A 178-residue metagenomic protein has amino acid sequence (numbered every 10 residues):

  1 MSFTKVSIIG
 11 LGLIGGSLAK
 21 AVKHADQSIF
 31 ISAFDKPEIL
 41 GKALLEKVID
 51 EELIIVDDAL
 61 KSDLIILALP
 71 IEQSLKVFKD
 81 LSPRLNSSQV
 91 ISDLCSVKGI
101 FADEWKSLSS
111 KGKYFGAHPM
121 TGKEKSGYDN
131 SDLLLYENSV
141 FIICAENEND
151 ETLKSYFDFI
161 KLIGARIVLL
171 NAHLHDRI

Functional and structural regions predicted by a protein language model:
M1-I55, A59: NAD(P)+-binding Rossmann beta1-loop-alpha1 motif at the extreme N-terminus of oxidoreductases
F3-K5, S88, N138: Phosphate-coordination loops involved in phosphoryl transfer and adenosine-cofactor binding
K5, F30, K113, V140 (+1 more regions): Residues at the starts of beta-strands that form the adenosine-phosphate
D57-L85, Q89-V90: Rossmann-like NAD(P)-binding element
L69-P70, C95, A145: Glycine-rich, N-terminal phosphate-binding loop of Rossmann-like dinucleotide-binding domains
K79-D129: Rossmann-like NAD(P)(H) cofactor-binding subdomain of soluble oxidoreductases
L135-I178: Internal alpha-helical scaffold of NAD(P)-dependent oxidoreductase catalytic cores
